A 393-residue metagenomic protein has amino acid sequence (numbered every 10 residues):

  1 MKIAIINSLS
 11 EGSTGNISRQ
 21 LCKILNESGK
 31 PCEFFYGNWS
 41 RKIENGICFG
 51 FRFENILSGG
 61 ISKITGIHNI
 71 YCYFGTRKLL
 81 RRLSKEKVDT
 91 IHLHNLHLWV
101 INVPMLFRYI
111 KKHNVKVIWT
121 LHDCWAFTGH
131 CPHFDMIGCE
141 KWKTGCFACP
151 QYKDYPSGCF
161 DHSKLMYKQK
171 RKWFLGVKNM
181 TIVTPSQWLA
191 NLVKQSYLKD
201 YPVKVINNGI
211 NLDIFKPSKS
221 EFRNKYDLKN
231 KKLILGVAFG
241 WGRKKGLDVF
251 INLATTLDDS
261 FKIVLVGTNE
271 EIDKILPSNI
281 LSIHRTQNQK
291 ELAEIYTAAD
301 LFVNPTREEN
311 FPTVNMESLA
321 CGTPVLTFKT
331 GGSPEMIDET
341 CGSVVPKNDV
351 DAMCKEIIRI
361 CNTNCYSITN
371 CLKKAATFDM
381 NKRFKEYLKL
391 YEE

Functional and structural regions predicted by a protein language model:
N191-K194, I210-K225, D273-I275: Acidic anion/phosphate-binding donor-loop and adjacent secondary structure in glycosyltransferase catalytic cores
L228-K245, I251-A254: Conserved donor-binding/catalytic core segment of Leloir-type glycosyltransferases
G267-K290: Nucleotide-activated donor-binding/catalytic signature segment of Leloir-type glycosyltransferases, i.e., the conserved
E294-A299, Y387: Short alpha-helical donor nucleotide-sugar binding micro-motif in glycosyltransferases
R307: Aromatic "clamp/platform" in nucleotide-sugar-dependent glycosyltransferases that forms part of the donor/acceptor
P324-T327: Short hydrophobic beta-strand element within catalytic cores of glycosyltransferases and related nucleotide-activated
E339, S343-V350, R359-N364: Conserved acidic donor-binding segment of nucleotide-sugar-dependent glycosyltransferases
C365-E392: A charged, aromatic-enriched C-terminal amphipathic alpha-helix characteristic of glycosyltransferases across folds
